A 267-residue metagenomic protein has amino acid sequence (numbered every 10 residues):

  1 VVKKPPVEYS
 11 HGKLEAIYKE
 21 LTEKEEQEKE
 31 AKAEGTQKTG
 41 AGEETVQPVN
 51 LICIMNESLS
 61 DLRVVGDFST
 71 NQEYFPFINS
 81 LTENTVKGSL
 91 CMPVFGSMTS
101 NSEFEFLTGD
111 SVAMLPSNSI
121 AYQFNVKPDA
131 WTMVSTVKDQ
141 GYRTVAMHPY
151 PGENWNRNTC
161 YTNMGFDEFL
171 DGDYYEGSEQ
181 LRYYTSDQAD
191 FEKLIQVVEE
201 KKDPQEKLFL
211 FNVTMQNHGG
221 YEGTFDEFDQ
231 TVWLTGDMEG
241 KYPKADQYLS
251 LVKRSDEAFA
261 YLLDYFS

Functional and structural regions predicted by a protein language model:
P6: A nucleotide-sugar donor-handling region in carbohydrate enzymes
L21-V49, C53-N56, S60-S267: Solvent-exposed soluble domains appended to multi-pass membrane proteins
